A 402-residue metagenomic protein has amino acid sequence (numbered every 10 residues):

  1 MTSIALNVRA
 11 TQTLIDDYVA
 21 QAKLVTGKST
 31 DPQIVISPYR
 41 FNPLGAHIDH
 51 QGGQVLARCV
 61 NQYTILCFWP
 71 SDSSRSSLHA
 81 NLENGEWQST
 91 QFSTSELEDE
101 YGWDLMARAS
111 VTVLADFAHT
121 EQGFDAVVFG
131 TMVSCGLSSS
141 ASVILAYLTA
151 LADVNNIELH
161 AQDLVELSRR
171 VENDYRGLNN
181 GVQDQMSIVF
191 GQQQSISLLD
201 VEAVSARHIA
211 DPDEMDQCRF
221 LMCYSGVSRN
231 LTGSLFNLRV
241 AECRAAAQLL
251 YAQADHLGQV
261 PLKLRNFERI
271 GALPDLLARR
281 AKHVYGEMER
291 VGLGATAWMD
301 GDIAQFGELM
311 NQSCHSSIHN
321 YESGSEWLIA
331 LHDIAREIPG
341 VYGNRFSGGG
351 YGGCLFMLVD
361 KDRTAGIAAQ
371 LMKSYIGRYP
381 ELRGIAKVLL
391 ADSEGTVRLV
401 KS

Functional and structural regions predicted by a protein language model:
M1-Q33, N42-Q54, S89, D99-M215 (+2 more regions): Gly/Ser-rich oxyanion-binding loop with an adjacent helix/lid that shapes the negatively charged ligand pocket
M1-R40, L44, W69-G102, S195-G343 (+1 more regions): C-terminal nucleotide
Q54-S73: Structural signature of FAD isoalloxazine-binding scaffolds in flavoprotein oxidoreductases
S134, V154, T296, I318 (+1 more regions): Short, flexible active-site loop motifs that bind/organize anionic cofactors or intermediates
A141-I144, C354-L358: FabD-like malonyl-/acyl-CoA
Y351: Glycine-rich phosphate-binding loop
